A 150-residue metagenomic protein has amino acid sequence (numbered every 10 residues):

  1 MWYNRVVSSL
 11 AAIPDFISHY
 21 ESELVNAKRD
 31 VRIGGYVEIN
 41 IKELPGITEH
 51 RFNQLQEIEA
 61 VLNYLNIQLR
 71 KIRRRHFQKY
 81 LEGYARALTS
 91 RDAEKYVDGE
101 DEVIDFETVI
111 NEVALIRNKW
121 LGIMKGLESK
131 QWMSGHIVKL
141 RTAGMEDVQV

Functional and structural regions predicted by a protein language model:
M1-R29: Extended, charged low-complexity scaffolding/tethering segments
S22-N53: Short, charge-rich amphipathic alpha-helices with coiled-coil/heptad character
E59, R75, K79, L121: Catalytic phosphate/metal-binding cores of nucleic-acid and nucleotide-processing enzymes, i.e., regions that mediate
N66-R74, D105-L140: Long amphipathic alpha-helical coiled-coil segments
I67-V109: Extended, amphipathic alpha-helical coiled-coil scaffold segments used for oligomerization/tethering in eukaryotic
R141-V150: Acidic, low-complexity, intrinsically disordered peripheral segments
